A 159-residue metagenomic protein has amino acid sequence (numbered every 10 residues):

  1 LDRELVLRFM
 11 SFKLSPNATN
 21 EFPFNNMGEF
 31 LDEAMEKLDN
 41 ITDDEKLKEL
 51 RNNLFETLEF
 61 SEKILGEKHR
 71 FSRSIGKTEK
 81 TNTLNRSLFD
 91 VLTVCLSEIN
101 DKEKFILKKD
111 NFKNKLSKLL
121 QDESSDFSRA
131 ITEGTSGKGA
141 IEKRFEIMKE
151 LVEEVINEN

Functional and structural regions predicted by a protein language model:
L1-R129: Solvent-exposed functional surfaces
I64, K68, K118-N159: Acidic, carboxylate-rich catalytic segments that either coordinate divalent cations
